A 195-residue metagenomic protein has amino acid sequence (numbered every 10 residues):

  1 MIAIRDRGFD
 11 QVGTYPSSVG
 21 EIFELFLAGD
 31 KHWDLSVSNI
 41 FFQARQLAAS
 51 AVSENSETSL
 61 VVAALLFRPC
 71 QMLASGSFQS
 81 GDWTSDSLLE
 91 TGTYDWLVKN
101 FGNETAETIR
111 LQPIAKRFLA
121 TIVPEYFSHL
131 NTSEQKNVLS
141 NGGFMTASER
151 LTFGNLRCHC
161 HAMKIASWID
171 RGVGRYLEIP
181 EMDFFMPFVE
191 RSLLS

Functional and structural regions predicted by a protein language model:
M1-S195: Metal-dependent phosphohydrolase cores
